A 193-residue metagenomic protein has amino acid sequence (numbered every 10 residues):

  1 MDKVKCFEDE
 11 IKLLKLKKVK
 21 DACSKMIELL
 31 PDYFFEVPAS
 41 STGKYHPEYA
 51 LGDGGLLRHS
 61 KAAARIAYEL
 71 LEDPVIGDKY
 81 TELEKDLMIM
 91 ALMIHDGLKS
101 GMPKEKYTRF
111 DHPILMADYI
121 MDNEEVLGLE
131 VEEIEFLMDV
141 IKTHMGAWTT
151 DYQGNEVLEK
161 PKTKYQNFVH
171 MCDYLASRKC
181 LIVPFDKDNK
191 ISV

Functional and structural regions predicted by a protein language model:
M1-M102: Acidic/His-rich, divalent-metal-binding segments that scaffold phosphate/diphosphate chemistry
H59, H95, H112-P113, H144-M145: Histidine-centered active-site/metal-ligand motif
A63-A67, R109-L127: An active-site-proximal "capping" alpha-helix that borders the catalytic cofactor pocket
K79, M88, G128-I191: Histidine/acidic-rich helix-loop-helix segments that form or flank divalent-metal centers in metalloenzyme catalytic
D96-P103, G146-Y152: Secretory-pathway/luminal and periplasmic proteins that interact with or process carbohydrate-rich
K104-T108: Metal-dependent catalytic cores of enzymes that make or break cyclic nucleotides and related phosphoester linkages
